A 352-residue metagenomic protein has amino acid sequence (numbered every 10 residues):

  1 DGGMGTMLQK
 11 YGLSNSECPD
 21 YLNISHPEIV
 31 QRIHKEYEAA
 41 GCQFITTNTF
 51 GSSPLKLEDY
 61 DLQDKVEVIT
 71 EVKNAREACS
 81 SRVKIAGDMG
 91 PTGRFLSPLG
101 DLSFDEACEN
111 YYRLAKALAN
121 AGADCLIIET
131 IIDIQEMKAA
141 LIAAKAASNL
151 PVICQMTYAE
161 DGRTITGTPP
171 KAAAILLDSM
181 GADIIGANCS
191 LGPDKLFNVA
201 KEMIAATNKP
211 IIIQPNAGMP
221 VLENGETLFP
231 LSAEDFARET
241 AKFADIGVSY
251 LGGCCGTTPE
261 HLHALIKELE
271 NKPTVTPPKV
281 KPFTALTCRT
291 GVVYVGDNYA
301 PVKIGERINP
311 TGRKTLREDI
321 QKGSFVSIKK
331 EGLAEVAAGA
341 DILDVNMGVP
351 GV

Functional and structural regions predicted by a protein language model:
D1-V352: Domain-level signal for soluble alpha/beta catalytic cores
